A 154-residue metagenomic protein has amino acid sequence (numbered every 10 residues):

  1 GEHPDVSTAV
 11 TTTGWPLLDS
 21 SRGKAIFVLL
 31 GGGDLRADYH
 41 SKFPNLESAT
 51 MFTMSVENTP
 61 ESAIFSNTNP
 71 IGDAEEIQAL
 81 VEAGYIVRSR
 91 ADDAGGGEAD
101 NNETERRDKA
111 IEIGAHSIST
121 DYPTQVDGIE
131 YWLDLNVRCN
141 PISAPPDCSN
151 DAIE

Functional and structural regions predicted by a protein language model:
G1-E154: Catalytic cores of phosphodiester-bond hydrolases, prominently lipid phosphodiesterases
